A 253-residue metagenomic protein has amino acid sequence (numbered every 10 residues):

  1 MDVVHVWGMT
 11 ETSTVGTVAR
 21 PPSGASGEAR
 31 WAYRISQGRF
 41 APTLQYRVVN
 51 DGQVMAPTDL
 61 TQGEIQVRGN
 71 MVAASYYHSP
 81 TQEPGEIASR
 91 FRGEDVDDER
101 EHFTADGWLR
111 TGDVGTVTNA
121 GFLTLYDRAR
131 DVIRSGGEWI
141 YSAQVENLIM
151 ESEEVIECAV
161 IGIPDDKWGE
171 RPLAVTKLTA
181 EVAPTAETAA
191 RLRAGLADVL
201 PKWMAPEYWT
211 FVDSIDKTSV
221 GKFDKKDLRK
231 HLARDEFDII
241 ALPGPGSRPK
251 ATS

Functional and structural regions predicted by a protein language model:
M1-V6, T10-F122, A129-V132, E146: Conserved AMP-binding/adenylate-forming
V3, Y46, C158, P206-W209: Generic structural signal for residues in well-ordered beta-strands
V6, G136, V212: Short hydrophobic "strand-cap" motifs at the C-terminus of beta-strands
V48, V67, L178, F211-V212: Hydrophobic residues in beta-strands and at strand termini
Q62, R171, Y208: Conserved catalytic motifs of the protein kinase core domain
G69, A74-S75, D98-E101, D106 (+3 more regions): AMP-binding/adenylate-forming catalytic core of the ANL superfamily
L200-F223, I239-T252: AMP-binding/adenylate-forming catalytic domain of the ANL superfamily
K230-F237: Short arginine-rich
